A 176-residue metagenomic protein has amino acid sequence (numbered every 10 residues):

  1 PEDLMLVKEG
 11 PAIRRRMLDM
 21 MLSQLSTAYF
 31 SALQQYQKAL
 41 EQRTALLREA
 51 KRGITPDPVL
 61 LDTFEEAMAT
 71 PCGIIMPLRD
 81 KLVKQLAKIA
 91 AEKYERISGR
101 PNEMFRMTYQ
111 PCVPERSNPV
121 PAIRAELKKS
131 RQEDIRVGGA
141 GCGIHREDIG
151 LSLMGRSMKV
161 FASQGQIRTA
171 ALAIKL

Functional and structural regions predicted by a protein language model:
P1-L46: Extended, charged alpha-helical "arm/stalk" segments used for dimerization and assembly in large NTPase-driven machines
E2, L22-T27, R48, A69-M76 (+1 more regions): A broad detector of the eukaryotic-type serine/threonine protein kinase catalytic domain
Q35, A39, E49, A67 (+1 more regions): Short acidic/histidine-centered micro-motifs embedded in hydrophobic/aromatic stretches that mark compact functional
L47-I54: Secondary-structure edge/capping motif, primarily at the C-terminal ends of alpha-helices and the immediately following
T55-L176: Conserved NTPase motor "head" modules and their coupling/switch loops across ABC/AAA+ ATPases, GTPases, and GHKL ATPases
